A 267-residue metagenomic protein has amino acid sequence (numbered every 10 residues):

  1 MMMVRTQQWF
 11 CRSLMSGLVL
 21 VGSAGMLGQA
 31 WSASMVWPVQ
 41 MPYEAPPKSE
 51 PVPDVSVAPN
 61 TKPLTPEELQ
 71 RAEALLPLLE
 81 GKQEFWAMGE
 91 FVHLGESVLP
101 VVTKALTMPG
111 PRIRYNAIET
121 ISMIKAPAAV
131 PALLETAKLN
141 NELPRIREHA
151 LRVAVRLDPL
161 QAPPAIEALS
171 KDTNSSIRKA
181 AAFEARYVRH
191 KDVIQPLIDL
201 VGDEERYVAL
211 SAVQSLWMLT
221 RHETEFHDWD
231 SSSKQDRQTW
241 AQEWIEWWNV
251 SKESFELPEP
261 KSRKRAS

Functional and structural regions predicted by a protein language model:
V4-G17: Bacterial N-terminal signal peptides that target proteins for export
W31-H93: N-terminal leader/linker segments that initiate helical-solenoid repeat arrays
V36-W37, K62-L76, G95-T107, A126-L139 (+3 more regions): Amphipathic alpha-helical scaffolding segments comprising HEAT/armadillo-like alpha-solenoid repeats
E80, P109-G110, N141-L143, T173-N174 (+1 more regions): Short inter-helical turns and helix N-cap capping residues of alpha-solenoid HEAT/ARM repeat scaffolds
E84, R114, P144-R147, R178 (+1 more regions): Residue-level detector of extended alpha-helical repeat arrays and alpha-solenoid scaffolds
A87-E90, A117, A150, A181 (+2 more regions): Conserved hydrophobic register position within alpha-solenoid helical repeats
E90-H93, T120-M123, V153, E184-Y187 (+2 more regions): Core register positions within helices of long alpha-helical scaffolds
E225-S267: Terminal, low-structured helical/coil segments at or just beyond the last alpha-helical repeat
